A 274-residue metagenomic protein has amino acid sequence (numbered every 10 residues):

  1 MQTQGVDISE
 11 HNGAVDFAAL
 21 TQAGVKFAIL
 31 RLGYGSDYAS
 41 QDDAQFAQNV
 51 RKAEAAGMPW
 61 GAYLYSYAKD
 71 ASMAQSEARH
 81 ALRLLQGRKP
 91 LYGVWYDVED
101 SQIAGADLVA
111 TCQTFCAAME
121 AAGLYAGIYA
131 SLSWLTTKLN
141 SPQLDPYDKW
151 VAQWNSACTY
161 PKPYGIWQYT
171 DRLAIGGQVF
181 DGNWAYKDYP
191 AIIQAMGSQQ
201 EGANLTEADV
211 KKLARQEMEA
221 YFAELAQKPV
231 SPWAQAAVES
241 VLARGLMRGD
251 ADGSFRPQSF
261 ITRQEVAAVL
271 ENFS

Functional and structural regions predicted by a protein language model:
M1-N12, F17-Q22, N140-L205: Functionally critical loop-and-helix segments that line ligand-binding/catalytic clefts of soluble enzyme domains
M1-Y125: Substrate-binding cleft of extracellular glycoside hydrolase catalytic domains
S36, K69-D70, L135-T136, P257-Q258: Short secondary-structure capping/turn micro-motifs that flank functional sites
L64, A130, Q153: Short beta-strand/turn micro-motifs composed of small residues that flank or help shape donor/cofactor-binding pockets
M73, W134-L144: Glycine-rich, charge-decorated loop segments at or immediately adjacent to ligand/cofactor-binding or catalytic sites
G123-T136: Aromatic-lined carbohydrate-recognition surfaces of secreted/lumenal glycan-active proteins
A203-S274: Short, solvent-exposed alpha-helical surface patches in non-cytosolic proteins
